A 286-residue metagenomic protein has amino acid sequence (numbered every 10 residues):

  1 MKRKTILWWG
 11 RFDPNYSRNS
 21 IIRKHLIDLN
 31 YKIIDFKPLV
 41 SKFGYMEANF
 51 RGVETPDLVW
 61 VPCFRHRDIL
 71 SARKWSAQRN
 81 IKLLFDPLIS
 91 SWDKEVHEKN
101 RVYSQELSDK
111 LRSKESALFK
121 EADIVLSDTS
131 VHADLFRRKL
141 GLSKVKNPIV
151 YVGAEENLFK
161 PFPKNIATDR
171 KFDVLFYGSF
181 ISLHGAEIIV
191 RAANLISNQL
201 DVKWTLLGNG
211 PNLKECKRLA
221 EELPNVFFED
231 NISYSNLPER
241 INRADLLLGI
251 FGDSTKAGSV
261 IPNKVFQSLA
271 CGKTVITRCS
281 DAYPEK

Functional and structural regions predicted by a protein language model:
L7, A167-A193, W204-T205: Conserved donor-binding/catalytic core segment of Leloir-type glycosyltransferases
F12, Y177-I181, I196, G210 (+1 more regions): Short donor-sugar binding/catalytic loops of nucleotide-sugar-dependent glycosyltransferases, especially enzymes
A48-F50, K74-Q78, Q105-V125: Membrane-proximal helix-turn-helix segments that form the acceptor-binding/catalytic region of lipid-linked
S76-E95: Active-site proximal beta-strand in glycosyltransferases
D93, H184, S233-R240, L247-A270 (+1 more regions): Nucleotide-sugar-dependent
V131, G153: Carbohydrate-associated surface elements
Y177, K203-C216: Glycosyltransferase donor-sugar binding loop
K214-E239, R243-L246: Nucleotide-activated donor-binding/catalytic signature segment of Leloir-type glycosyltransferases, i.e., the conserved
